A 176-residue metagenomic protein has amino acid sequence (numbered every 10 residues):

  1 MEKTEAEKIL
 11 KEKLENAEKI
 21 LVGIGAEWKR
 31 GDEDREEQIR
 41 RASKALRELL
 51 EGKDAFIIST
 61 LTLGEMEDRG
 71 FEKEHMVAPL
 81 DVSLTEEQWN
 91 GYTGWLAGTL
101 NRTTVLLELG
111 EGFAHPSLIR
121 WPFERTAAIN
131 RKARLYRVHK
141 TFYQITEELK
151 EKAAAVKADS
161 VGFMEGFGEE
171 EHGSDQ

Functional and structural regions predicted by a protein language model:
M1-Q176: Conserved catalytic alpha/beta core of Sir2/sirtuin-type deacylases, generalized to analogous enzyme cores that bind
